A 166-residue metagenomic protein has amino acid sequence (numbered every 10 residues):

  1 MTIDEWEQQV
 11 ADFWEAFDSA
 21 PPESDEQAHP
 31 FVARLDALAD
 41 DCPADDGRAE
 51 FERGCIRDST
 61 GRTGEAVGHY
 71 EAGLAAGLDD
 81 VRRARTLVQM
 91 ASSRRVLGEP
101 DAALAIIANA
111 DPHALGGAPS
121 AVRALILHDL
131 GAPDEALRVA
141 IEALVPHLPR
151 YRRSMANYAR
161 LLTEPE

Functional and structural regions predicted by a protein language model:
L78-R83, A114-V122, V145-N157: Boundary/linker segments of alpha-helical solenoid repeat arrays
P112-L115, H128-R150: TPR/TPR-like (Sel1-like) alpha-helical repeat modules
